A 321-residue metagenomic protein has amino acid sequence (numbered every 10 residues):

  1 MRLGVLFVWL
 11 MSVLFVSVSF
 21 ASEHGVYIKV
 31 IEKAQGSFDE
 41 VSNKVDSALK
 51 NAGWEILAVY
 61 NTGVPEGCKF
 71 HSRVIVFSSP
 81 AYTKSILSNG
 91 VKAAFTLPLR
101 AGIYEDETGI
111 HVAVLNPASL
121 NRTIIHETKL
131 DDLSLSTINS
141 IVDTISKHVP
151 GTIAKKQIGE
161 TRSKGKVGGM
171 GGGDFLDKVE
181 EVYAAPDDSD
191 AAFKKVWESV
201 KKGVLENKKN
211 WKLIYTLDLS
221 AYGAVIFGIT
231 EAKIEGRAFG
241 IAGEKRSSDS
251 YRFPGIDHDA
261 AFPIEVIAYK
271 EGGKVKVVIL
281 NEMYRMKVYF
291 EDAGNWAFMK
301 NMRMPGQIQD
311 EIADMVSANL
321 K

Functional and structural regions predicted by a protein language model:
M1-V5: Positively charged n-region of N-terminal signal peptides that target proteins for export
F7-S17: Bacterial N-terminal signal peptides
A21-G67, H126, T144-I229: Terminal, regulation- and interaction-focused segments at domain boundaries
E32, H71-S79, S85-F95, A221-K233: Compact, glycine-rich, soluble single-domain proteins
S79-A81, N116-A118, N281: A mature extracytoplasmic/lumenal domain signature
V91-T128, L133: Acidic/His-rich structured neighborhood in mature extracellular/periplasmic domains
A118-R162, D292-K321: C-terminal partner/receptor-binding element of secreted or periplasmic proteins
Y215, A221-K321: A cross-kingdom marker for long, charged
